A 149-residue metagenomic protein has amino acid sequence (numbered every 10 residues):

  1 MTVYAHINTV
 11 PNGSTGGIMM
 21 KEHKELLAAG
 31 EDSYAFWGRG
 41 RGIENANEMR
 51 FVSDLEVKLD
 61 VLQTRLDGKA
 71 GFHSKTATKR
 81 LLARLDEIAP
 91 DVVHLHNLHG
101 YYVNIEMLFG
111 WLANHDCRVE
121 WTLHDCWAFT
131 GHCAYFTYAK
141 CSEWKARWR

Functional and structural regions predicted by a protein language model:
M1-N47, D86-I88, A113-R118: N-terminal subdomain of nucleotide-sugar transferases
P11, G68-H73, N97-H99: Short, flexible loop segments at the rims of nucleotide/cofactor-binding pockets, characterized by
T15, H73-T78, Y101-Y102: A conditional alpha-helix N-cap/helix-loop micro-motif detector
I18, E44-R50, M107, G131-F136 (+1 more regions): Short aromatic-enriched loop/helix-cap "lid" or pocket-rim segments at secondary-structure transitions that line
A28-V92: A conserved catalytic-core segment of Leloir-type glycosyltransferases
V61-R65, W121-R149: Acceptor-binding helix/loop patch of EC 2.4 sugar-transfer enzymes, predominantly nucleotide-sugar-dependent
A83-V103, R118-H124: Short N-terminal targeting/anchoring amphipathic segment
